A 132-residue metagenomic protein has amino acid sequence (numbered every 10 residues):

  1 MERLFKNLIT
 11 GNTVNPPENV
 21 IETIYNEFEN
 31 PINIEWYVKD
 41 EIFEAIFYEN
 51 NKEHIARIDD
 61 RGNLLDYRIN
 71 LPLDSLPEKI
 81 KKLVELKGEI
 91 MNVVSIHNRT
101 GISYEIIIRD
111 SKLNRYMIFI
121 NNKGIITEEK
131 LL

Functional and structural regions predicted by a protein language model:
M1-L132: Long, terminal "pre-/pro-" and other extracytoplasmic accessory regions that lie outside the mature folded/catalytic
